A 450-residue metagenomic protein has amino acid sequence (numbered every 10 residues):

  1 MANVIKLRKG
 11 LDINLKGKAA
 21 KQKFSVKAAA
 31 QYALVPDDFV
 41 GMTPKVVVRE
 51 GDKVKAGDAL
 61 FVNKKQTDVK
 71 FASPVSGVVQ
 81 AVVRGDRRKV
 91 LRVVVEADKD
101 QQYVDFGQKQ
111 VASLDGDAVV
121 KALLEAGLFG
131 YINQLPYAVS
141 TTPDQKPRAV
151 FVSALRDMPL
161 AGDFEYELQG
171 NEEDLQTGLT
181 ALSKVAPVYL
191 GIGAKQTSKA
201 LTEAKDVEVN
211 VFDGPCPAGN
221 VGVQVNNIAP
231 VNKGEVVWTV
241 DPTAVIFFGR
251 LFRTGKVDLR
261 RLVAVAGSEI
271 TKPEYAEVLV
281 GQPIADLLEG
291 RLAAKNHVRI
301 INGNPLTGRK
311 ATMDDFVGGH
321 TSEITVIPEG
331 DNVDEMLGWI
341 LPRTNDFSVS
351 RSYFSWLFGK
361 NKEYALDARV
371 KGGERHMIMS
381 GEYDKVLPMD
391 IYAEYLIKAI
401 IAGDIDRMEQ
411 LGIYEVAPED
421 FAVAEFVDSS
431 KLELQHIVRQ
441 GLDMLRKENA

Functional and structural regions predicted by a protein language model:
M1-L15, Q22-K23, Q80, G85 (+2 more regions): Mobile cofactor-carrier "swinging-arm" domains
M1-V47, V62, F212: N-terminal, Lys/Arg-enriched amphipathic/low-complexity engagement segments that precede the first folded domain
M42, V48, K65-D68, K272: Short, solvent-exposed loop/turn positions at domain surfaces that link secondary-structure elements or cap domain
V48-V62, A81: Short, well-structured beta-strand-loop connectors
D68-S76: Short coil-to-beta-strand transition motifs
V69, V83-D286, G290-A450: Buried, small/hydrophobic-residue-enriched core segments of structured protein domains
